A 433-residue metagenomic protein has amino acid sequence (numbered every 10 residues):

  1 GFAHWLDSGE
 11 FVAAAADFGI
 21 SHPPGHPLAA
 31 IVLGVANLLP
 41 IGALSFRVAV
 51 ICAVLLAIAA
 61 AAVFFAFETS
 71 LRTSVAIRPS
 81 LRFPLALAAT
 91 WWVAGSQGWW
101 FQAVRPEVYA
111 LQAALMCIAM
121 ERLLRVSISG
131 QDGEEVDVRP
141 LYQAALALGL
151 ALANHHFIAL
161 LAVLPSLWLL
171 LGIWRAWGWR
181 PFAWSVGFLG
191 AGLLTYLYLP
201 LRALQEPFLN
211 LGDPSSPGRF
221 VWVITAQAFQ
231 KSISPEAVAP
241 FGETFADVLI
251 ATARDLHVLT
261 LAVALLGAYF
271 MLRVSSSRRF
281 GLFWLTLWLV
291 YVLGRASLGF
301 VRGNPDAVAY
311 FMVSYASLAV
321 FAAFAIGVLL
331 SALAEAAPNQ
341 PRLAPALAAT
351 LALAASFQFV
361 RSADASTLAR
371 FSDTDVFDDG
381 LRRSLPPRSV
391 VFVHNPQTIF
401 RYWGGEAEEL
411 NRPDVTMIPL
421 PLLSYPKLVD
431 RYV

Functional and structural regions predicted by a protein language model:
A14-D17, A89-W91, P140-N154, P165-W168: Membrane-interface alpha helices of multi-pass inner-membrane proteins
P27, I31, L39-A61, F65 (+4 more regions): Loop-to-helix entry region of an early transmembrane alpha helix in multi-pass inner-membrane enzymes
G42-S45, A49, A89-A113, A153-H156 (+4 more regions): Aromatic- and kink-enriched transmembrane "portal" helix at the membrane-lumen/periplasm boundary that abuts
V50-P79, I118-R125, V320-F324: Transmembrane-helix motifs of polytopic, lipid-linked glycan transferases
L71, V75-S80, A119-Q143, L148-A151 (+1 more regions): Membrane-interface transmembrane helices that cradle and orient dolichyl/undecaprenyl
R125-I128, G133, L160-G190, A354: Perimembrane helix-loop-helix junctions
L256-R278: Hydrophobic, aromatic-rich transmembrane alpha-helices and their immediate juxtamembrane boundary segments
L272, F324-V360: Signature aromatic-anchored transmembrane alpha helix within multi-pass, membrane-resident enzymes that catalyze glycan
